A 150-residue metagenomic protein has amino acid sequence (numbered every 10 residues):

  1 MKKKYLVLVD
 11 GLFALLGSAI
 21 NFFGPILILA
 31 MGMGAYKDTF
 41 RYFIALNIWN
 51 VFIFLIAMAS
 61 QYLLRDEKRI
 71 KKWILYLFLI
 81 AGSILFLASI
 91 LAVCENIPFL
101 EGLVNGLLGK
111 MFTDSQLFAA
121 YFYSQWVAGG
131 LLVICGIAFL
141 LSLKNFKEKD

Functional and structural regions predicted by a protein language model:
M1-G11, L15, F40-N47, R65-L79 (+1 more regions): Membrane-water interface of alpha-helical transmembrane segments
M1-N21, L141-D150: Cytosolic juxtamembrane helix and N-cap/initiation of the first transmembrane helix
D10-A19, N50, L77-L91, A128-L132: Alpha-helical transmembrane segments of multi-pass membrane proteins
G24: Segments of small-molecule ligand-sensing domains
L27-A45, S89-V127: Interfacial non-cytosolic loop connecting adjacent transmembrane helices
I44-A59: Generic alpha-helical transmembrane segments
A57-N96: Loop-to-transmembrane helix junctions at the membrane interface
S60-Q61, Y121-K149: Membrane-water interface at the C-terminal end of transmembrane alpha helices
